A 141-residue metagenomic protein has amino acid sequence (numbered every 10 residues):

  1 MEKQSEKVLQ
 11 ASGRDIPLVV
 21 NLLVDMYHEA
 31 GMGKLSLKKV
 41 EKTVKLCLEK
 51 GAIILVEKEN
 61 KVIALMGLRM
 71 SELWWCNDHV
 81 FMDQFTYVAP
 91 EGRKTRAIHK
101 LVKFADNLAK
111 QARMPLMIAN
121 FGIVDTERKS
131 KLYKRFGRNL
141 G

Functional and structural regions predicted by a protein language model:
M1-L35: Short amphipathic alpha-helix that is part of the acyltransferase structural core
V44-L55: A short helix-loop-beta-strand connector motif used in the catalytic cores of GNAT acetyltransferases and, in some
L55, K61-M70: Conserved beta-strand in the GNAT
E72-D83: A conserved beta-turn-beta hairpin within the catalytic core of GNAT-like acetyltransferases that forms part
Q84-T95: A short, internal acetyl-CoA/4′-phosphopantetheine-binding micro-motif in the GNAT/acyltransferase core
R93-N107: Conserved acetyl-CoA-binding loop-helix of GNAT-fold acetyltransferases
M117-K129: Conserved beta-strand-loop-alpha-helix junction that forms the acyl-donor binding cleft
L132-G141: Conserved acetyl-CoA-binding loop of GNAT-fold acetyltransferases
